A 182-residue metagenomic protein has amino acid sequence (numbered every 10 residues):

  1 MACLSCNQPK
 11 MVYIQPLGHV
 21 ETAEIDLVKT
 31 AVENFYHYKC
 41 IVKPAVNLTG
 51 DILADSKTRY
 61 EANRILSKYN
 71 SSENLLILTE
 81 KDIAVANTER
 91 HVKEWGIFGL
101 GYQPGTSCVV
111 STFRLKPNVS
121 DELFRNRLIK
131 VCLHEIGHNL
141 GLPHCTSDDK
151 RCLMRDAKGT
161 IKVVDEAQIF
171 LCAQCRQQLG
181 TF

Functional and structural regions predicted by a protein language model:
M1-P9: Bacterial Sec-dependent signal peptides at the C-terminal "C-region" and cleavage site
P9-E24: Fold-level signature of zinc-dependent metallopeptidase catalytic domains
Y13, L75-I77, C108-V109, C152-L153 (+1 more regions): Generic structural signal for residues positioned in beta-strands
Q15-H19, F113-L115, A157: Short strand-loop junctions, especially beta-strand C-caps/beta-turns that link beta-sheets to coils or alpha-helices
T22-V131, P143: Metzincin-family zinc-dependent endopeptidase catalytic domain
L115, V119-F182: The catalytic-center signature of Zn2+-dependent metalloproteases
